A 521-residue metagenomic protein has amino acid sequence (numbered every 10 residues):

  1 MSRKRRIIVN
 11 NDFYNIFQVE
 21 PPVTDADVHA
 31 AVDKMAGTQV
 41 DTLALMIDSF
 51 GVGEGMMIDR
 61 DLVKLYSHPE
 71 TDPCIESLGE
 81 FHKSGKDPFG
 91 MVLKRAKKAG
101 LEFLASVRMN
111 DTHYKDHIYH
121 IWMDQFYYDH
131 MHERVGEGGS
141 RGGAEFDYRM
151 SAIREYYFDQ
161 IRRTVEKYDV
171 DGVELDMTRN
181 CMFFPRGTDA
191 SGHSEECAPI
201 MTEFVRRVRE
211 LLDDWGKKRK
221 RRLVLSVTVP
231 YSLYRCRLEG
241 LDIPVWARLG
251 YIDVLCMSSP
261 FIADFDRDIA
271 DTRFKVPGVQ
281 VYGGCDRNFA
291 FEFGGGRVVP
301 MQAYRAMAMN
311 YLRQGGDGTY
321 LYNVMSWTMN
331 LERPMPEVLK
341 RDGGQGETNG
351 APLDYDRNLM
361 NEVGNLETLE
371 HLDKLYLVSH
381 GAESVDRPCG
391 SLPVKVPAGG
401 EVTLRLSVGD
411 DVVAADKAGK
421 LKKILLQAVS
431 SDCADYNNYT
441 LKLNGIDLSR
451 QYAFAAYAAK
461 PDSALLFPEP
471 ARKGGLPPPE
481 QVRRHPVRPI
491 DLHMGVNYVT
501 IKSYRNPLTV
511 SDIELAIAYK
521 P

Functional and structural regions predicted by a protein language model:
K4-P22, P73-K94, L104-K167, R297-Q302 (+1 more regions): Active-site-adjacent "subsite" loops/lids of carbohydrate-active enzymes
P21-T38, E70-K97, Y156, P199-E210: Aromatic- and glycine-enriched glycan-recognition loops and surfaces that form the carbohydrate-binding subsites
D27-I58, K167-G172, Y251-V254, R313-G318: Catalytic domains of carbohydrate-active enzymes, especially glycoside hydrolases
V40-K83, A270: Aromatic-lined carbohydrate-binding/catalytic grooves of carbohydrate-active enzymes
G53-T71, R108-R141, T178-E195: Aromatic- and acidic-residue-enriched segments that line the glycan-binding/catalytic groove of carbohydrate-active
A152-V279, A303: Active-site neighborhood of glycoside hydrolase catalytic domains
D317-A415: Aromatic- and carboxylate-lined catalytic core of secreted/periplasmic carbohydrate-active enzymes
S431-P521: Beta-strand-rich ligand-recognition modules
